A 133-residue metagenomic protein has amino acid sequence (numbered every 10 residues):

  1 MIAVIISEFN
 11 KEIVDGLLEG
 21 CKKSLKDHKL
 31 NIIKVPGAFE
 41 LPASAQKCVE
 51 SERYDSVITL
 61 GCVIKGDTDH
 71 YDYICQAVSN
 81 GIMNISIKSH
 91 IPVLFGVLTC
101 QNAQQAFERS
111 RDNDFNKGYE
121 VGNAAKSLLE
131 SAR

Functional and structural regions predicted by a protein language model:
M1-I32, P36: Glycine-rich phosphate/diphosphate-binding loop of Rossmann-like nucleotide-binding domains
E8-F9, C62-V63, L98-N102: Short, ordered loop/turn segments at secondary-structure junctions
I32-K47: N-terminal beta-loop-helix "entrance" segment that forms/cooperates in small-molecule cofactor or anionic ligand
A43-I82: Glycine-rich phosphate-binding loop
D72-T99: Short, acidic/small-residue loops that bind anionic groups at enzyme active sites
Q101-N116: Phosphate-binding/catalytic loops
D114-R133: A charged, well-structured terminal subsegment
